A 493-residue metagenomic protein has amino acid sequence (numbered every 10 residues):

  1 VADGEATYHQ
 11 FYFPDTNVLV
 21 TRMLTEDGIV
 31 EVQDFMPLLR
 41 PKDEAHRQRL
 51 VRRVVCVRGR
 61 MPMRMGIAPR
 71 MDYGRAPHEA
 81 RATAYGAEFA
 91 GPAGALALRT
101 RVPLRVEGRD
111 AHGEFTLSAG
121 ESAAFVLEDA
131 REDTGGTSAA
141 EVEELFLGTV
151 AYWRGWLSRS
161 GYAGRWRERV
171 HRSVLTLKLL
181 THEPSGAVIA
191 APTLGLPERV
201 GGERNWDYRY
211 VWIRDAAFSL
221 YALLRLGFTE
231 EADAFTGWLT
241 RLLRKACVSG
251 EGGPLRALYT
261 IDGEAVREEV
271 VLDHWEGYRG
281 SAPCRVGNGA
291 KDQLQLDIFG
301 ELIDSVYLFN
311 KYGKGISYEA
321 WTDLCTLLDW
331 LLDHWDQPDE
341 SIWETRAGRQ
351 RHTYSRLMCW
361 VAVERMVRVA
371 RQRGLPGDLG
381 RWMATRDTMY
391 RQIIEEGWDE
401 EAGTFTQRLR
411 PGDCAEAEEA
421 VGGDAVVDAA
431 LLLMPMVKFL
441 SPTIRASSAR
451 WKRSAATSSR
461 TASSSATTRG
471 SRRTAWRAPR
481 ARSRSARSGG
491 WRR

Functional and structural regions predicted by a protein language model:
V1-R493: Acidic, mature catalytic/reactive cores of soluble proteins
